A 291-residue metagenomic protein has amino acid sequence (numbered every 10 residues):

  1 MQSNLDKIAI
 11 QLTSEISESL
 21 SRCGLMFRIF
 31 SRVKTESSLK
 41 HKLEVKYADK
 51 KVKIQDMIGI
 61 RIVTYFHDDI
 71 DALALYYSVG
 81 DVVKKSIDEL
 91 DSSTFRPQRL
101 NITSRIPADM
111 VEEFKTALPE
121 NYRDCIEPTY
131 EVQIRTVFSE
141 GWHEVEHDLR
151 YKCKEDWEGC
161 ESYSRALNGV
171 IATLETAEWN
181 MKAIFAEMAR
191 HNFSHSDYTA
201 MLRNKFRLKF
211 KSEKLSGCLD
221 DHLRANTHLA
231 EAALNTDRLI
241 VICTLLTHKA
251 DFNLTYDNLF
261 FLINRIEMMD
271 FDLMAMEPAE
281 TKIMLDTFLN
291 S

Functional and structural regions predicted by a protein language model:
M1-L43, I54-M57, V63: Intrinsically disordered, low-complexity polar/charged tails and linkers
Q2, V45-A48, S86: Short secondary-structure boundary micro-motifs
Q2-Q11, S19, I126-S291: An acidic, glycine-/histidine-flanked metal-binding catalytic module
M26-K34, I62-T64, E89, S196 (+2 more regions): Short, exposed beta-strand "edge-strand" segments with a Pro/Gly-rich flavor and a Y/T-containing core
E36, K51-I54, I134-R135, S139: Generic secondary-structure boundary/loop-capping signal
H41-Y47, F271: Charged, often glycine-rich, active-site loop that binds/positions anionic groups
Y47-Q55, N121-R123: Short, flexible, solvent-exposed loop/turn segments with mixed acidic/basic and small polar residues
V63-A183: Long beta-strand-rich cores associated with HINT superfamily self-processing modules
